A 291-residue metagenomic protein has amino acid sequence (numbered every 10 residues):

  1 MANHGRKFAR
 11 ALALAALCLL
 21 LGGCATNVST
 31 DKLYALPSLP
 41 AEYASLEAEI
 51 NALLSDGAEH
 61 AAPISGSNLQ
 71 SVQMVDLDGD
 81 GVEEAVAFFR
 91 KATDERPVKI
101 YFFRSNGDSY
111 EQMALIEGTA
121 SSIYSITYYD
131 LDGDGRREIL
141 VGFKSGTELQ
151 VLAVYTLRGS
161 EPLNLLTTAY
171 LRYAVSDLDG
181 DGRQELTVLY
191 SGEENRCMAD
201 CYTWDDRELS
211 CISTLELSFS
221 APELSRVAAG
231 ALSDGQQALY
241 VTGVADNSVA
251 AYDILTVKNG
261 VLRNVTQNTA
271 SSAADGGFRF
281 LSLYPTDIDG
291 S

Functional and structural regions predicted by a protein language model:
M1-R6: N-terminal secretory signal peptides that target proteins for export/translocation
F8-V28: Sec-dependent N-terminal signal peptides of Gram-positive bacterial secreted proteins and lipoproteins
C24-S291: Beta-propeller-forming repeat regions
